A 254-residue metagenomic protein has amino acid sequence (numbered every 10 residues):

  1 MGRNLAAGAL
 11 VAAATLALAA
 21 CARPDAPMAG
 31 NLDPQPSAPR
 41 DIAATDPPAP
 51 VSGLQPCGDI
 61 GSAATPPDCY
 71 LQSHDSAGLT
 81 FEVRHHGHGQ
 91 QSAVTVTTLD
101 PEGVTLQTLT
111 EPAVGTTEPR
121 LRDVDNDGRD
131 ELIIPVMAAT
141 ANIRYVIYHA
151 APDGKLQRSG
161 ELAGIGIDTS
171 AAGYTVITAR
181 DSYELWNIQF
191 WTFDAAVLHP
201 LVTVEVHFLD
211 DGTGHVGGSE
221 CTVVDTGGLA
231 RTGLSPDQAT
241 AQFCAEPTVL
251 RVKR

Functional and structural regions predicted by a protein language model:
G2-A6, C21-L79, I177-R254: Acidic, small-residue rich beta-repeat scaffolds with periodic aromatic anchors
A6-A13: Sec-dependent N-terminal signal peptides
D46, S52, G58-I60, G87-V114 (+2 more regions): Blade-edge motifs of beta-propeller repeat domains
D68-S73, G115-V124, G164-V176: Beta-propeller blade termini
T80-E82, D125-V136, G173-A179: Acidic/hydrophobic-patterned starts of short beta strands in beta-sheet-rich repeat architectures
Q91-A93, T140-I147, E184-W191: Structural motif
L99-E102, I143-R158, W191-A195: Beta-propeller blade repeat segments, especially FG-GAP/WD-type strand-to-loop junctions in 6- to 7-bladed propeller
